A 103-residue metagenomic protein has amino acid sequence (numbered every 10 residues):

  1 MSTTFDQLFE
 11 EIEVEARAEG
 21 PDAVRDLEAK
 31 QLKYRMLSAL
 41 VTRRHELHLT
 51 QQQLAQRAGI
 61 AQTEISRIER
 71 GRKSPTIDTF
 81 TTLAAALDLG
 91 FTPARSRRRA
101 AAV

Functional and structural regions predicted by a protein language model:
M1-S38, R99-V103: N-terminal flexible/basic segments that precede or flank functional cores
T4, I12, S38-A55, T82: Short basic helix-loop element that most often maps to the first helix and adjoining turn of HTH DNA-binding modules
A58, R97-R98: Conserved beta-strand edge residues that scaffold enzyme active sites
A58-S74: Recognition helix of helix-turn-helix/homeodomain-like DNA-binding domains that insert into the DNA major groove
R72, L87, R98: The DNA-recognition helices of helix-turn-helix-type DNA-binding domains
T76-A94: DNA major-groove recognition helix of helix-turn-helix/homeodomain DNA-binding modules
